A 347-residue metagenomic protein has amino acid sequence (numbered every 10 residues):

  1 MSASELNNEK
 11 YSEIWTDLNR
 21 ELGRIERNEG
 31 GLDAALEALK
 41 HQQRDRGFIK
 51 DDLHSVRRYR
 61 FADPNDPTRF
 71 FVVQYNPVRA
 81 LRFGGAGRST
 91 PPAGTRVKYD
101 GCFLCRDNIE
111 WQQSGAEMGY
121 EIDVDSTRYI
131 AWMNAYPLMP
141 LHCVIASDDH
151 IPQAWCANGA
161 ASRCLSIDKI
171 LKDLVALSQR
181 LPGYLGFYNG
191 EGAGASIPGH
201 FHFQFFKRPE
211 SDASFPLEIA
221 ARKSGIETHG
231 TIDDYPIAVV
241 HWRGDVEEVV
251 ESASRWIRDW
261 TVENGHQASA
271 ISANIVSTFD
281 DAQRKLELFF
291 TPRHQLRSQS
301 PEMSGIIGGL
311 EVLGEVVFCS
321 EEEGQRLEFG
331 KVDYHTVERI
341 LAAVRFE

Functional and structural regions predicted by a protein language model:
M1-D168, S196, R208-W242, V249-E347: Active-site microenvironments that recognize anionic phosphate/pyrophosphate groups
T127-Y129, L141-H142, P182-G186, G199-F203: Generic beta-strand structural signal
A146, Y188-G190: Short His-Asn-centered micro-motif
A160-G186: Helical scaffold of the NTase/Pol beta-like nucleotidyltransferase catalytic core
G190, I197-E210: Histidine-centered catalytic micro-motifs
